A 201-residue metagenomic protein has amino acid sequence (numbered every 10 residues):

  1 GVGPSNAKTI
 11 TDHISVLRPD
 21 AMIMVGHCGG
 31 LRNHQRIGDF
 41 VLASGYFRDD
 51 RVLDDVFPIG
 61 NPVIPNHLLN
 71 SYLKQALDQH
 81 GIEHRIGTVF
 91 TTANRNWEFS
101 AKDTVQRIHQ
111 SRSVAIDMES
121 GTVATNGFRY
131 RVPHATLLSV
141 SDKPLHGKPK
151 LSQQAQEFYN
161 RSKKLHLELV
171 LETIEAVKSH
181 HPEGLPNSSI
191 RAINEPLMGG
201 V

Functional and structural regions predicted by a protein language model:
G1-S71: Metabolite-binding pocket within alpha/beta catalytic cores that recognizes anionic/polar moieties
S5-T9, M118-V123: Short glycine/serine/threonine-rich phosphate/pyrophosphate-binding segments that cradle anionic phosphate groups
D20-A21, V114, P133: Short acidic/polar active-site loop segments enriched in Thr and Asp
V63-Q110: Active-site rim beta-loop-alpha module in soluble metabolic enzymes
Y72-H80, N126, L169-V177: Generic non-transmembrane alpha-helical segments
G121-F158: Zn-dependent metallopeptidase/amidohydrolase metal-coordination segment
H146-G199: His/Asp/Glu-rich mid-to-C-terminal helical/loop segments that flank catalytic regions of hydrolases
